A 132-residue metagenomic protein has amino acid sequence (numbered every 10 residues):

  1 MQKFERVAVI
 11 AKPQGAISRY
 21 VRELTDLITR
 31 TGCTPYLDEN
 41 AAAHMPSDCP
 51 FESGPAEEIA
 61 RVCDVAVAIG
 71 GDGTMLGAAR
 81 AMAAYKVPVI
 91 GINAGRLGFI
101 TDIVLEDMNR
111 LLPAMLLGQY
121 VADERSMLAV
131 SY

Functional and structural regions predicted by a protein language model:
M1-P13: Generic N-terminal amphipathic, Lys/Arg-enriched alpha-helix
P13-Q14, D72-T74, L97: Short glycine-rich anion-binding loops that position phosphate/pyrophosphate groups of nucleotides and phosphorylated
I17-Y20, G73-A79: Short glycine/serine/threonine-rich phosphate/pyrophosphate-binding segments that cradle anionic phosphate groups
C33-N40: Short internal beta-strands
F51-C63: Short acidic low-complexity segments
Y85-I103: Short, acidic/small-residue loops that bind anionic groups at enzyme active sites
F99-Y132: Catalytic core of DAGKc-family lipid kinases
